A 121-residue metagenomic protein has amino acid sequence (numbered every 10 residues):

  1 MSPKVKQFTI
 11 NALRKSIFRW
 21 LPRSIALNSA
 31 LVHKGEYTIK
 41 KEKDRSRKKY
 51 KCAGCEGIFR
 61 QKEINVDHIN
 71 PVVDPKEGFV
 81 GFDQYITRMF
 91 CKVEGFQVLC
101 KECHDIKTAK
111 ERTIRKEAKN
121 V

Functional and structural regions predicted by a protein language model:
M1-E56, F82-E94: Short, charged surface segments at domain edges that flank catalytic/cofactor-binding sites
K34, V73, E117-V121: Short, surface-exposed, charged/polar-biased interaction segments
K51, N65, L99: The −1 position to Zn-ligating cysteines in a subset of zinc-ribbon hairpins
C55-I58, C103: Short Cys/His-rich metal-coordination motifs, predominantly Zn2+-binding knuckles/fingers
G57-G95, T113-I114: Histidine-centered nuclease catalytic patch
V93-G95, K101-V121: A detector for short metal-coordination/catalytic motifs
